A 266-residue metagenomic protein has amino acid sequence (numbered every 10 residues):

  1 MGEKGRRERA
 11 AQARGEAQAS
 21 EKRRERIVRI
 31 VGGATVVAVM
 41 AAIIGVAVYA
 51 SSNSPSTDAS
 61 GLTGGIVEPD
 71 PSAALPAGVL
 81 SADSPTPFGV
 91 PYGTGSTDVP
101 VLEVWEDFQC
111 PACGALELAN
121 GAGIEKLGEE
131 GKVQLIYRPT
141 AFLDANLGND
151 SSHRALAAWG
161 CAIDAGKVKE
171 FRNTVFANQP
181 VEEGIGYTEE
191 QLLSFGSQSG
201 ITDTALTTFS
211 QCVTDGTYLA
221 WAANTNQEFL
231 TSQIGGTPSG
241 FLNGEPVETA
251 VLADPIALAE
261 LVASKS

Functional and structural regions predicted by a protein language model:
K4-D58, S197-S266: C-terminal cap of thioredoxin/glutaredoxin-like
M40, D98, G121-A122, W221: Extracellular/mature segments of secreted proteins
A50-A112, L116-N120, P139, S266: Extracytoplasmic low-complexity, Pro/Thr/Ser/Ala/Gly-rich segments that lie immediately after a secretion/anchoring
T97-V99, W105, E130-K132, G235-T237: Extracytoplasmic
E106, G114-S194: Structural alpha/beta surface segment adjacent to cysteine/selenocysteine redox centers across thiol/disulfide enzymes
